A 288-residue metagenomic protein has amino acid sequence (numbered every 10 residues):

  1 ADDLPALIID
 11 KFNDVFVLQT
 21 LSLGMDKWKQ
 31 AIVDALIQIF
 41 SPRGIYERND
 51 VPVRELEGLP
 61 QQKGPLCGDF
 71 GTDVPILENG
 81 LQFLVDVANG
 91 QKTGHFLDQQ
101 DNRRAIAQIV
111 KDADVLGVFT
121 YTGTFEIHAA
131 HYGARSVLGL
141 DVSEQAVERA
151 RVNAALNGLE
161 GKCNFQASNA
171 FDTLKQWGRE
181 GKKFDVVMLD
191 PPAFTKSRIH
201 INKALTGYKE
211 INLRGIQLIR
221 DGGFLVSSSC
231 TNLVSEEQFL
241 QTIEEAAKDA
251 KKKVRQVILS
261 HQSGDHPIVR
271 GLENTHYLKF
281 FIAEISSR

Functional and structural regions predicted by a protein language model:
D2-L4, I8-D10, W28-H95: Non-catalytic substrate-recognition/targeting regions of SAM-dependent transferases
Q108, T122-R135: Conserved SAM-binding loop of SAM-dependent methyltransferases across substrates and taxa, primarily the Class I
D112-Y121: Conserved class I S-adenosyl-L-methionine
S136-D141: Conserved SAM-binding motif I beta-strand of class I
S143-M188: S-adenosyl-L-methionine
L159, I219-D221: Helix-to-beta-strand junctions that scaffold the AdoMet/dcAdoMet cofactor pocket in Class I SAM-dependent enzymes
F184-R214: Mobile active-site "lid"/loop adjacent to the S-adenosyl-L-methionine
E210, F224-R288: C-terminal catalytic and target-recognition region of SAM-dependent MTase-like enzymes, primarily methyltransferases
